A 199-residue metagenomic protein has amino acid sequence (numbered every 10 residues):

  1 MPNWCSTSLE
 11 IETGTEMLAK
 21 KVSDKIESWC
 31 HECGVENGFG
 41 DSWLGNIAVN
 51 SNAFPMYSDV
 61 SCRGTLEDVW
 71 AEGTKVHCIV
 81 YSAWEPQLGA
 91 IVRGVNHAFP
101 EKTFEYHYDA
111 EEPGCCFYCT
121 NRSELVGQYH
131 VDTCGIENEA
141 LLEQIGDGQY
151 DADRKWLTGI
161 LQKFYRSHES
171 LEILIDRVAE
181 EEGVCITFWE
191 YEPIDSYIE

Functional and structural regions predicted by a protein language model:
M1-E199: Long, contiguous binding/interaction regions
